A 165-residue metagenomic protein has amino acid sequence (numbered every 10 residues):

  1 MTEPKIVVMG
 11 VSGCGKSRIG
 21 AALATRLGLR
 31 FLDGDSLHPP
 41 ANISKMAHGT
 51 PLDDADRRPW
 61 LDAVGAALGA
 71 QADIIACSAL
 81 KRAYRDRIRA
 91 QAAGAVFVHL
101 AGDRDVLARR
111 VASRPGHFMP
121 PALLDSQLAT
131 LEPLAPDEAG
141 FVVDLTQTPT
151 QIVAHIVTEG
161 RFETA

Functional and structural regions predicted by a protein language model:
K5: Walker A (P-loop) ATP-phosphate-binding motif of ABC ATPase nucleotide-binding domains
V8: Hydrophobic anchor at the beta1->P-loop junction of P-loop NTPases
V11: P-loop (Walker A) phosphate-binding loop of NTP-binding proteins
K16: Conserved lysine of the Walker
A21-A63: Conserved substrate/cofactor phosphate-moiety recognition/catalytic segment in nucleotide-dependent phosphotransferases
L37-H38, L80-K81, D103-V106: Conserved nucleotide-binding/hydrolysis micro-motifs of P-loop NTPases
D53-V96, L100: Glycine-rich phosphate-binding loop used to anchor ATP phosphates in small-molecule kinases, encompassing both
S113-H155: Small-molecule kinase domains that catalyze NTP-dependent phosphoryl transfer to phosphate-bearing small molecules
